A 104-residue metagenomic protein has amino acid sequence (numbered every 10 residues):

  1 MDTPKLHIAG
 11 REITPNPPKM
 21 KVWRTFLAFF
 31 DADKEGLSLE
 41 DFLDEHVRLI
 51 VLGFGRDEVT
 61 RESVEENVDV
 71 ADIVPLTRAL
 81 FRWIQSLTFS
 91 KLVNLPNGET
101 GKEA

Functional and structural regions predicted by a protein language model:
M1-K5, A9: Short acidic, Pro/Gly- and aromatic-enriched capping/linker segments at domain boundaries
N16-A104: Short, surface-exposed, charged amphipathic helix/loop patches that serve as local interaction elements
